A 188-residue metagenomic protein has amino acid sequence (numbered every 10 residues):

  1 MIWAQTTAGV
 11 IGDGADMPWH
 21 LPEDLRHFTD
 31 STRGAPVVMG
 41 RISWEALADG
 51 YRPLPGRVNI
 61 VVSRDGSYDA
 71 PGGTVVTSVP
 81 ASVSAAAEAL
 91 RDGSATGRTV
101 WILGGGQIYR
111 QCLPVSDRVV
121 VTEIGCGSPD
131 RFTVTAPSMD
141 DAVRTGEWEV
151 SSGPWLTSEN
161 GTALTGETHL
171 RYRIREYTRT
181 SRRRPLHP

Functional and structural regions predicted by a protein language model:
M1-P188: Enzymes that bind and transform nitrogen-containing heteroaromatic metabolites
